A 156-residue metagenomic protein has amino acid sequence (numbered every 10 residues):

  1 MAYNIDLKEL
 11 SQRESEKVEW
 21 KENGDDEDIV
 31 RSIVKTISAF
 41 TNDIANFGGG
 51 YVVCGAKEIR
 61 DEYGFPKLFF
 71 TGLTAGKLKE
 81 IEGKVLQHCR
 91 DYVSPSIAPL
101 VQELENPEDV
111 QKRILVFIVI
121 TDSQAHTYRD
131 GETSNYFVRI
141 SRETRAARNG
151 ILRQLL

Functional and structural regions predicted by a protein language model:
M1-L156: Conserved N-terminal catalytic/coupling substructures associated with nucleotide/phosphate chemistry
